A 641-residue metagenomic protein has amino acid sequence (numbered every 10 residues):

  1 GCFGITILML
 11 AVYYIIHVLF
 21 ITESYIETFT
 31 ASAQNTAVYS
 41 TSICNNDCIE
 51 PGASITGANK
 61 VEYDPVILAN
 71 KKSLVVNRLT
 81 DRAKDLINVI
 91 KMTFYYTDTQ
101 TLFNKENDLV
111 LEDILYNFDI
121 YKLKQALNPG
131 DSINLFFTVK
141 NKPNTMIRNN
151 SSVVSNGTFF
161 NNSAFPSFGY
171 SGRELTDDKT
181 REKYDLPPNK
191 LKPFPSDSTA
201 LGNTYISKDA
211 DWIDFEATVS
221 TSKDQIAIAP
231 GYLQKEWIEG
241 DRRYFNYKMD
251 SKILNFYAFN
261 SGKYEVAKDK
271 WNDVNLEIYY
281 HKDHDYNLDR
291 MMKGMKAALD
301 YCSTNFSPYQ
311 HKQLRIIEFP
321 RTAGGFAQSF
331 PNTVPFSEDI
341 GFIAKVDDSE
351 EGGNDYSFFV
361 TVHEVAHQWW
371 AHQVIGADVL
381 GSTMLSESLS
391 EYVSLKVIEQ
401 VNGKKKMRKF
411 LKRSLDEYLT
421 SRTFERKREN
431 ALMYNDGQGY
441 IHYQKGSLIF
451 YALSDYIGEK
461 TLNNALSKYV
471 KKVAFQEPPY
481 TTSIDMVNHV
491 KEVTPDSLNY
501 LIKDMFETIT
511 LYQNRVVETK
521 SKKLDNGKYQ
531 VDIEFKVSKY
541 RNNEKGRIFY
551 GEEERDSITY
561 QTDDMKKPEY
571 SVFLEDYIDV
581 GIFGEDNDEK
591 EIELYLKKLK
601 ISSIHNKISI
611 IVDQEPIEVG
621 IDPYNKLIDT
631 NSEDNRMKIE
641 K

Functional and structural regions predicted by a protein language model:
L8-V76, T80-A83, L498-D504: N-terminal, polar/Ser/Thr-rich
F29, V38-N46, D64, K71 (+6 more regions): Extended, low-hydrophobicity, Ser/Thr/Pro/Gly-biased non-transmembrane segments
N59, N189-V362, Y392: Hydrophobic helix-coil surface modules that form long, contiguous segments used for peptide/substrate interaction
L86-I87, M92-F160, N203-T204, L599-E615 (+2 more regions): A surface-exposed beta-strand-loop module
N88, D98-F103, A229, N499 (+2 more regions): Beta-strand-rich binding/interaction modules
K296, Y301, D347-K409, L466: Zinc-dependent metallopeptidase catalytic helix centered on the HExxH motif and its immediate flanking segment
Q310, G439-Q530: Amphipathic alpha-helical substructures
E387-L448, A452, Y456, A474-P478: Acidic/His/Gly-enriched intrinsically disordered linker/tail segments that often contain short helix/coil "MoRF-like"
